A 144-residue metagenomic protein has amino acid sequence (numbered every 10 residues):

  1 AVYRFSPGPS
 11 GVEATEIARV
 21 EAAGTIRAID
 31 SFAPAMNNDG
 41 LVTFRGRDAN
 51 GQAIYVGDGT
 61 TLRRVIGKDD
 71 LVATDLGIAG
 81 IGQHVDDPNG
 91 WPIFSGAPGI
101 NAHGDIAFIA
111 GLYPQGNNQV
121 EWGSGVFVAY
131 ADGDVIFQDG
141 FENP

Functional and structural regions predicted by a protein language model:
A1-V135: Conserved "turn/edge" positions that cap or connect secondary-structure elements within repeat/scaffolded domains
D132-P144: Boundary/junction segments of secreted and surface-exposed precursor proteins
